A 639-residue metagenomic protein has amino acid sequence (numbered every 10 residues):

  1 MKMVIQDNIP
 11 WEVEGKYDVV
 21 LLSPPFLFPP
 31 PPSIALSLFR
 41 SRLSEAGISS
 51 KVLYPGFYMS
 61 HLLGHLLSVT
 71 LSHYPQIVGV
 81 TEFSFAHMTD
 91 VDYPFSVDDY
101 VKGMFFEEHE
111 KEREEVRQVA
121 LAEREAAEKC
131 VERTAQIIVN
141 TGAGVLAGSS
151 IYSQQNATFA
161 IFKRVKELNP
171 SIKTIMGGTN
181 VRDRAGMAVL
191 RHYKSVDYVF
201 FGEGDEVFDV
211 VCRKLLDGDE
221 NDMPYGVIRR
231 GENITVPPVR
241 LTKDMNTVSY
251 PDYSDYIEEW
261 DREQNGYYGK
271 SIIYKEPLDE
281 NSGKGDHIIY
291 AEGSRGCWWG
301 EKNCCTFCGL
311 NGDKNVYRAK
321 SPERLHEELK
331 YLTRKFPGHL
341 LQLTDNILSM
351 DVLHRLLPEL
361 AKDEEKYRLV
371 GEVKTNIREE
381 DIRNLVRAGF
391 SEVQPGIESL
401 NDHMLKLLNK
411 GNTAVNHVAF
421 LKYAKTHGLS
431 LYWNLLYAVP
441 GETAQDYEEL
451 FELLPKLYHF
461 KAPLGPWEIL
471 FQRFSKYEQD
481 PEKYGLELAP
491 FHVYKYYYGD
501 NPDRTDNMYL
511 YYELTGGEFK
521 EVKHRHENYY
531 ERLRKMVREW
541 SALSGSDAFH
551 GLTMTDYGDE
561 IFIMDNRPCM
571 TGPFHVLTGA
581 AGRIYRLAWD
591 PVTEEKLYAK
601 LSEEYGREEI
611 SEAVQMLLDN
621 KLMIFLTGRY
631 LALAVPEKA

Functional and structural regions predicted by a protein language model:
W11, D18, F26-M59, A120-L241: Glycine-rich beta-alpha loop elements in corrinoid/cobalamin-binding modules across cobalamin-dependent enzymes
V20-L22, P30, R40, L53 (+4 more regions): C-terminal accessory regions of radical SAM enzymes
L22, E45, T333, L341-L343 (+6 more regions): Conserved C-terminal portion of the radical SAM core fold that forms the substrate/S-adenosylmethionine-binding
P94-T134, V145, I272-N315: Active-site cores of enzymes that catalyze phosphoryl transfer or operate on phosphate-rich substrates
A135-I138, T158-F162, C212, L329 (+5 more regions): Generic structural signal for well-ordered alpha-helices, preferentially at hydrophobic/aromatic core positions
V189-D209, R387-E392, L453-E468: Structural recognition of alpha->loop->beta junctions
N246-H427, V439: Radical SAM [4Fe-4S] cluster-binding motif and immediate context
F574-A639: Long, charge-rich, low-complexity alpha-helical segments
